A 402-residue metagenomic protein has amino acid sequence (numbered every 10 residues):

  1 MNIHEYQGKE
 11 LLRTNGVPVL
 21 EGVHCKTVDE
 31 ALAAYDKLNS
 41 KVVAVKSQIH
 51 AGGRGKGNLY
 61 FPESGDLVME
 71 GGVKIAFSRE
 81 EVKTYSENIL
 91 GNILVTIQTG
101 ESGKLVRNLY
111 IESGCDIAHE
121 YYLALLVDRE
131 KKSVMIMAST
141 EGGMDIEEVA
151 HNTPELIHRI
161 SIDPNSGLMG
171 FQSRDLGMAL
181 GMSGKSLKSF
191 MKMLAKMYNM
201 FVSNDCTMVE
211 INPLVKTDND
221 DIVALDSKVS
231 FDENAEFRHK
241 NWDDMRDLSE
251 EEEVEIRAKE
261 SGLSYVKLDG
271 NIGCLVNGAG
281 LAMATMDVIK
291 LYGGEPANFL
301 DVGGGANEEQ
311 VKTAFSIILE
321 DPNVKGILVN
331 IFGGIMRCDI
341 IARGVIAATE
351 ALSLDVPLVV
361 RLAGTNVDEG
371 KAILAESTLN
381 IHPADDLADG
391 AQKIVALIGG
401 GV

Functional and structural regions predicted by a protein language model:
M1-I211, V215-V329, D339-I341, E350 (+2 more regions): ATP-dependent carboxylate/acyl-activation modules
F332-M336: Glycine-rich, proline-tolerant flexible connector loops at the mouths of alpha/beta enzymes
I346-A347: Short amphipathic alpha-helix used as the core "switch/output" element in two-component signaling
D355-G364: Short internal beta-strands
